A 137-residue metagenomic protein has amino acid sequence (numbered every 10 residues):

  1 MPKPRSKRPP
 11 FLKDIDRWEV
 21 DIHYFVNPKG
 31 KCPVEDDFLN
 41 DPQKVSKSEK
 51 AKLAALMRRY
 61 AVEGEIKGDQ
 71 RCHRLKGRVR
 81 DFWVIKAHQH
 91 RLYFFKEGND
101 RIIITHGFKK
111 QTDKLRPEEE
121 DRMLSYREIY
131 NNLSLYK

Functional and structural regions predicted by a protein language model:
M1-Q89, N99-I102, K109-K137: Basic, Lys/Arg-enriched alpha-helical interface segments
